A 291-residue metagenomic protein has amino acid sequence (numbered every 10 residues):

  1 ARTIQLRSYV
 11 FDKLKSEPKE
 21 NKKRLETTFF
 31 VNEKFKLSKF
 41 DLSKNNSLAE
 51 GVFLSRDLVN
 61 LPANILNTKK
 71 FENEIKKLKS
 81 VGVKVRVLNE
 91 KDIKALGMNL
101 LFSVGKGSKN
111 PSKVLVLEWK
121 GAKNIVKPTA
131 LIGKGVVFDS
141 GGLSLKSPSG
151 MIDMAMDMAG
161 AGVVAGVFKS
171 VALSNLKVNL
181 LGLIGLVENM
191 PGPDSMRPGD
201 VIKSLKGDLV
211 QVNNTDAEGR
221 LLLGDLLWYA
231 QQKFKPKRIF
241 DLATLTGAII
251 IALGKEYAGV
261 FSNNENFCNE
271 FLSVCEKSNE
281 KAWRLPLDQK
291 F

Functional and structural regions predicted by a protein language model:
A1-V81: Phosphate/ribose-phosphate-bearing ligand recognition and processing surfaces, centered on ADP-ribose/NAD(+/P+) systems
S55, F71-F291: A generic structural signal for tightly packed, nonpolar segments enriched in small/aliphatic residues
